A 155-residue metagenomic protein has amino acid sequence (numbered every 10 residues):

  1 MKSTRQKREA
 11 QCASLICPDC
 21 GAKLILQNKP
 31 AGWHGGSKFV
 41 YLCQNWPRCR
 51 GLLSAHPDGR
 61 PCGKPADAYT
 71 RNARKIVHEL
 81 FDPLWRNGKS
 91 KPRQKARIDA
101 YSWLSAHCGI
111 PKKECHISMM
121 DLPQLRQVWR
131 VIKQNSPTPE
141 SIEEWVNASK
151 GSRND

Functional and structural regions predicted by a protein language model:
K2-A13, W33-G36: Short, flexible, mixed-charge glycine/proline-rich loop motifs that serve as phosphate/nucleic-acid-contacting
L15-P18, Y41: Cys/His-enriched microdomains
L26-A31, L53-P61: Short Cys/His-rich "knuckle" micro-motifs
W33-H56: Cysteine-rich micro-motifs
D58-Q94, I98: Extended interfacial segments that mediate partner engagement and assembly in macromolecular machines
K95-M120: Short, surface-exposed acidic
E114-N135: Chromatin/DNA-recognition segments of nuclear transcriptional regulators
R130-D155: Long C-terminal interaction/binding lobes of large macromolecular proteins
